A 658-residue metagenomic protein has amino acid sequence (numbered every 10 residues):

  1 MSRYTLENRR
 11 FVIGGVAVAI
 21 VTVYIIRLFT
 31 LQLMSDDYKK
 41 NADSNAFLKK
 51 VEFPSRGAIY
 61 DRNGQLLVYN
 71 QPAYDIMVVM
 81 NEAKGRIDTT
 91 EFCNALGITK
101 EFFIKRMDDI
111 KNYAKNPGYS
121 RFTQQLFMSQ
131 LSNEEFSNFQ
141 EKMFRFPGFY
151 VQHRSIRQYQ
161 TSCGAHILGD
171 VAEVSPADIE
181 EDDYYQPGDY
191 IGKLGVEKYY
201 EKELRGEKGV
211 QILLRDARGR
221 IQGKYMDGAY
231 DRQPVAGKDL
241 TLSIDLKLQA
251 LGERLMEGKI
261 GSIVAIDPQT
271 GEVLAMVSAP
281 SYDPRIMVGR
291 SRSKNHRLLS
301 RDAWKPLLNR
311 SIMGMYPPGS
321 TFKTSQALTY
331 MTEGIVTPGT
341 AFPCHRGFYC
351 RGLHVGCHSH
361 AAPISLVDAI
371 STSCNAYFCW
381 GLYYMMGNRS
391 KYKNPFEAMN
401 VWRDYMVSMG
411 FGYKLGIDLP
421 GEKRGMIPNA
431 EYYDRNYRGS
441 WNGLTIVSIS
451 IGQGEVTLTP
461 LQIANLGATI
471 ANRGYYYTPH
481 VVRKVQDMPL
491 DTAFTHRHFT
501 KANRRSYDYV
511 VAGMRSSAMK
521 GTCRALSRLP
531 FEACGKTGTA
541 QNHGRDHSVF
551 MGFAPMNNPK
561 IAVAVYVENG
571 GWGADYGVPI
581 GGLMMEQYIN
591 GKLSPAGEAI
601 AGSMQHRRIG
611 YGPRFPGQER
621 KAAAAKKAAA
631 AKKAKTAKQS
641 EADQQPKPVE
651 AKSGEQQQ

Functional and structural regions predicted by a protein language model:
M1-S293, M315, A398-S408, S450 (+5 more regions): Periplasmic/cell-envelope proteins involved in peptidoglycan metabolism and beta-lactam response
K208, A540-H543, R607-G610: Short acidic/His-enriched helical or mixed secondary-structure segments at domain edges of catalytic enzymes and some
D216-I221, Y225-D231, Q269-T321, S325-G573 (+3 more regions): Beta-lactam-recognizing serine transpeptidase/beta-lactamase-like catalytic domain environment
P489-A493, I600-I609: Intrinsically disordered, low-complexity charged/polar segments
